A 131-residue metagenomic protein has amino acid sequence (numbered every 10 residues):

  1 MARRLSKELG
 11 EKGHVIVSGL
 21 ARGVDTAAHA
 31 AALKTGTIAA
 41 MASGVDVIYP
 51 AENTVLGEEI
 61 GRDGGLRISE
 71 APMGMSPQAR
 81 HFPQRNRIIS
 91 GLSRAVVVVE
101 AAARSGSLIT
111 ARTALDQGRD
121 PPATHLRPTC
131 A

Functional and structural regions predicted by a protein language model:
M1-A131: Glycine-biased, small-residue-rich flexible motifs in mid-sequence functional cores and linkers
